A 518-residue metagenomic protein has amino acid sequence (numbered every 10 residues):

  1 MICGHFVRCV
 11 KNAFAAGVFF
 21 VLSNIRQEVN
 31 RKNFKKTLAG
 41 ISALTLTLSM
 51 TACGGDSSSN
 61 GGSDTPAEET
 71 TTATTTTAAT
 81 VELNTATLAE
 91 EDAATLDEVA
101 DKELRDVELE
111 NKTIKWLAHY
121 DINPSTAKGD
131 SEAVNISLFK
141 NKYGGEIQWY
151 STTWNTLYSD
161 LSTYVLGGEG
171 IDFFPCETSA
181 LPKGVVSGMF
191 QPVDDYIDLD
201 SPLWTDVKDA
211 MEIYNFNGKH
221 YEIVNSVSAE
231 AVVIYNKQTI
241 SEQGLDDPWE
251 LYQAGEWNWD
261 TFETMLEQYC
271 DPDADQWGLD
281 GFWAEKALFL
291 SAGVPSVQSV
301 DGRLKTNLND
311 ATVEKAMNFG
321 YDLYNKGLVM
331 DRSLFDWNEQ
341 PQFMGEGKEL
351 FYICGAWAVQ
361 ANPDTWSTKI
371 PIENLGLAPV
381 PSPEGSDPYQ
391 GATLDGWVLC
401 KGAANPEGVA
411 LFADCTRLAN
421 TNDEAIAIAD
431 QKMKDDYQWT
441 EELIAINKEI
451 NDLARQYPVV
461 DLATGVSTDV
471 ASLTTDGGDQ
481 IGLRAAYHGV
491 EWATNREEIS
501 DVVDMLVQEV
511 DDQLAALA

Functional and structural regions predicted by a protein language model:
I25, A39, C53-K183, A404 (+2 more regions): Conserved N-terminal structural module of periplasmic/extracytoplasmic solute-binding proteins
L48-A52: C-terminal motif of bacterial Sec signal peptides marking the signal peptidase cleavage site
A78-K112, T153, C176-E230, D260 (+1 more regions): Hinge/lid segment of periplasmic solute-binding proteins
K115-L117, F216-V227, A231, S241 (+1 more regions): Extracytoplasmic/periplasmic solute-binding protein
D194-D206, E250-A254, P295-K315, S367-K369 (+1 more regions): Short, solvent-exposed loop/beta-turn-alpha elements that line the ligand-binding surface or hinge of extracytoplasmic
E263-L266, D301-L334: Glycine-centered hinge/linker elements that transmit conformational signals in sensory and ligand-binding systems
S367-Y437: Extracytoplasmic/periplasmic substrate-recognition and gating elements
G391, I426, I444-A518: C-terminal capping/gating helix-and-loop segments adjacent to ligand/active sites or protein-protein/ligand interfaces
